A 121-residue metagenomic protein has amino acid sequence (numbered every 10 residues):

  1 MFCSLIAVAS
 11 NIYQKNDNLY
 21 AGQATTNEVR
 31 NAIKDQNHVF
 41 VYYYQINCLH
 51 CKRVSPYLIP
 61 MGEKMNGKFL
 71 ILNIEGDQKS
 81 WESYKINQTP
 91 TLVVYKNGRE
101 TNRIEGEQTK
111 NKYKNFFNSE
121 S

Functional and structural regions predicted by a protein language model:
M1-L19: N-terminal targeting signals for export/organelle localization
Y20-N37: A short beta-strand-turn-helix
K34-I46: Short active-site neighborhood of thiol/selenol oxidoreductases, capturing the structured segment around
Y43, G62, N66-K79, Q88: Thiol-based oxidoreductase modules, predominantly thioredoxin-like and allied folds used for disulfide exchange
C48-C51, L92: The canonical Cys-X-X-Cys-His
H50-M65: Typically the conserved alpha-helix immediately C-terminal to a functionally engaged Cys/Sec in thioredoxin-like
Y84-V93: Structural micro-motif
V93-S121: Non-catalytic, surface beta->alpha helical segment in thiol-disulfide oxidoreductase systems
